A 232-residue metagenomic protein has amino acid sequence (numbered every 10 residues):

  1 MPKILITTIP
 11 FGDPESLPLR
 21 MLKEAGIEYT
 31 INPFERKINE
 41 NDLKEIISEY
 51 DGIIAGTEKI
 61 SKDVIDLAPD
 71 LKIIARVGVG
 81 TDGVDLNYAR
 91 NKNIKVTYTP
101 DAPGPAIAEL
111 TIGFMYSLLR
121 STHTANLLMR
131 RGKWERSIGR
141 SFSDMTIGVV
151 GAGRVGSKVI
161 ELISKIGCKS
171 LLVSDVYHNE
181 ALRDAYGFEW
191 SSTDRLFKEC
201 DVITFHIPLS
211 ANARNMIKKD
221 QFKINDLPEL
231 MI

Functional and structural regions predicted by a protein language model:
M1-Y50: N-terminal glycine-/charge-rich "phosphate-binding" loop or analogous flexible N-terminal tail
T8, T57, G78, F205-I207: Glycine-rich, N-terminal phosphate-binding loop of Rossmann-like dinucleotide-binding domains
F11-G12, E58-K59, D175-E180: Short, polar loop motifs at secondary-structure junctions
L17, S137-M231: Rossmann-like dinucleotide/phosphate-binding beta-alpha-beta segment
N39-D42, K59-D63, S192-R195, I217-D220: Short acidic active-site motifs
I47, A68-L71, C168, F197: Structural signal for repeat-unit boundaries in curved repeat scaffolds
Y50-N126, M231-I232: Phosphate/diphosphate ligand-binding glycine-rich loop within oxidoreductases
